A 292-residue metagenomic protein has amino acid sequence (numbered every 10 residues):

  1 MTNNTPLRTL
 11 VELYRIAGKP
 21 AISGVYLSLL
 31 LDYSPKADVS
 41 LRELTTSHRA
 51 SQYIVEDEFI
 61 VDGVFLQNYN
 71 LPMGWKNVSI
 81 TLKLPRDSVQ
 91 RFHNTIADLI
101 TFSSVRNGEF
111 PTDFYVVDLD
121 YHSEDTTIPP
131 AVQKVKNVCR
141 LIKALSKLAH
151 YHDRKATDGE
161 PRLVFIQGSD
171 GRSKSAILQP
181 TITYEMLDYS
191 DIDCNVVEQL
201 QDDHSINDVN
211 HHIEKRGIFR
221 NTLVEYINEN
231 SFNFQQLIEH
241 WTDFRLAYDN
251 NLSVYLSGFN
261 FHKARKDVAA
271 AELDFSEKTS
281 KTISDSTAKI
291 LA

Functional and structural regions predicted by a protein language model:
M1-N3, L145, I283: Polar low-complexity intrinsically disordered regions
M1-T127: Long, contiguous, compositionally biased segments that the model treats as domain-scale units
E12, E43, Q52, E56-E58 (+3 more regions): Glutamate identity and glutamate-enriched acidic tracts
N68-N250: Extended, non-transmembrane interaction/recognition domains
D243-V268: Short, charged cytosolic
H262-A292: Transmembrane alpha-helical segments and their cytosolic interface motifs in multi-pass membrane proteins
